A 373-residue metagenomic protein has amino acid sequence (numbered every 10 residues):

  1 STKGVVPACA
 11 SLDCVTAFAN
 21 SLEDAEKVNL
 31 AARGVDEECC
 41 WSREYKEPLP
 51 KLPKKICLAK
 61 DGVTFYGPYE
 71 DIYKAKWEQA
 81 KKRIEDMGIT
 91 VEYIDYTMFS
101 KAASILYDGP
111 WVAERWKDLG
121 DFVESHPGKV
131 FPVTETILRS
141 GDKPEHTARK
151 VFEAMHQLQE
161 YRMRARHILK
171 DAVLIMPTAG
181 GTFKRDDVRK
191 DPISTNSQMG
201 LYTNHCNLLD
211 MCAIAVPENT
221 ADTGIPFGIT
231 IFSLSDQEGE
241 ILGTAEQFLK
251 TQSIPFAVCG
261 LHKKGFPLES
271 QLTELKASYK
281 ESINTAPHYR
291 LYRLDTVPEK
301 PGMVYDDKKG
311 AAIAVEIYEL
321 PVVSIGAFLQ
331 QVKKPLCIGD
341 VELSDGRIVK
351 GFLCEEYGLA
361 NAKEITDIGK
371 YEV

Functional and structural regions predicted by a protein language model:
S1-Q79, G243: A short helix-breaking turn/cap at a secondary-structure junction
A17, I225-A245: Short, well-ordered beta-strand elements
A32, D61-T64, R139-F152, G181-K190: Amphipathic alpha-helix from the class-I
P53-A59, P110-Q159, P217-G228: Short helix-loop capping/hinge segments that flank enzyme active sites or metal/cofactor-binding pockets
Y69-D95, L119-G128, V151-D171: Acyltransferase
I105-Y107, E153, T182-T203, L272-K276: Short, surface-exposed loop/helix-turn segments at secondary-structure junctions that function as lids/hinges flanking
T220, Q247-V373: Glycine-aromatic micro-motifs
